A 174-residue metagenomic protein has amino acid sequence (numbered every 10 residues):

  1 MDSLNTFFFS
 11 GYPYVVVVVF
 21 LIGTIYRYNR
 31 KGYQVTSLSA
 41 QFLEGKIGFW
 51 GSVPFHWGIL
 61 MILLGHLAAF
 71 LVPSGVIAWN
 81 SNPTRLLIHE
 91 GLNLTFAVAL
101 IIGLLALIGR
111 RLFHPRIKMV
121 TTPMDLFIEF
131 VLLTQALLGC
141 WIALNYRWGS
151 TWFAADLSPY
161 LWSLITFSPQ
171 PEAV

Functional and structural regions predicted by a protein language model:
M1-F20: Hydrophobic transmembrane alpha-helical segments in integral membrane proteins
P13-V18, T24, S39-V174: Membrane-embedded alpha-helical bundles of multi-pass integral membrane proteins
Y26-N29: N-terminal, Lys/Arg-enriched amphipathic/low-complexity engagement segments that precede the first folded domain
Y33-S39: Membrane-proximal N-terminal segments immediately preceding the first transmembrane helix
